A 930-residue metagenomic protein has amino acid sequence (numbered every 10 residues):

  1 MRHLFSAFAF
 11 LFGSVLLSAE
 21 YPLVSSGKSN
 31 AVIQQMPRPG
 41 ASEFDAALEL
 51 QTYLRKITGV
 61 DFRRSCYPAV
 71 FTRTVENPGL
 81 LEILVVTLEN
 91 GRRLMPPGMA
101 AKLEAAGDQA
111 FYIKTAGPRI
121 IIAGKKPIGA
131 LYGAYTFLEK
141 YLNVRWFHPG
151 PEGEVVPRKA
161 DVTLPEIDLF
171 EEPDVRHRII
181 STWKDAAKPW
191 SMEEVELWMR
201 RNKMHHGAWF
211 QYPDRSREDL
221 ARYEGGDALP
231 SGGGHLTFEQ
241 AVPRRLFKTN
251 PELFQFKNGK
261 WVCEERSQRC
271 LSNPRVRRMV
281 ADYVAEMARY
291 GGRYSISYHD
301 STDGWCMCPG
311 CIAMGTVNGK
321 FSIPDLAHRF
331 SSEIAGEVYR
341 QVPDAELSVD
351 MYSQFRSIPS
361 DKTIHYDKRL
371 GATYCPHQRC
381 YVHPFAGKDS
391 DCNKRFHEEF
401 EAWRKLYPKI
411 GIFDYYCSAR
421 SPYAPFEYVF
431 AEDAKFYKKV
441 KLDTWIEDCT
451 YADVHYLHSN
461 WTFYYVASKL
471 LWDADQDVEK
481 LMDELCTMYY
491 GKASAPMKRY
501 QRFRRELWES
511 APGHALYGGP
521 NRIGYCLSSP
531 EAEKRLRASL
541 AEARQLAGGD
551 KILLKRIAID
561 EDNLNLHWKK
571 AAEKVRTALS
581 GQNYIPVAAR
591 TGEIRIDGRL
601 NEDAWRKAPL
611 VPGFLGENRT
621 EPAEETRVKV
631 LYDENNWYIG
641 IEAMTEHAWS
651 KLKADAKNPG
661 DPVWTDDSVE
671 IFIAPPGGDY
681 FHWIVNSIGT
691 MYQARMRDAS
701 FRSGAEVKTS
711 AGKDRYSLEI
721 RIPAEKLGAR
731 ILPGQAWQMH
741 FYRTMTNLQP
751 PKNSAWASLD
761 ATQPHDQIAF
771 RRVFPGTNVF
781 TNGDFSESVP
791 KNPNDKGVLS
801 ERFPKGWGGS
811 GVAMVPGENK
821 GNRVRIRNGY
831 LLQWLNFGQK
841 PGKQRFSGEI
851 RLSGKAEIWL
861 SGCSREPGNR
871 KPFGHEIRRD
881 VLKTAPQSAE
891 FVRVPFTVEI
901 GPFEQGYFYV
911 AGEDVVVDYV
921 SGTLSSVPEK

Functional and structural regions predicted by a protein language model:
S18-Y112, K159-F170: Acidic, contiguous N-terminal accessory segments
A46-E49, Y53, A100-S295, S301-H328 (+4 more regions): Feature activates predominantly on carbohydrate-active enzymes
L271, R275-R278, E286, D391-K492: Structured mid-domain segments that build the active-site/substrate or prosthetic-cofactor binding neighborhood
S331-I358, I410-A419, W445-D448: Aromatic-lined carbohydrate-recognition surfaces of secreted/lumenal glycan-active proteins
V349-Q378, S421-V429, H455-F463: Substrate-binding cleft/loops of secretory-pathway carbohydrate-active enzymes
D361, V466-N583, L831-L832, G838: Catalytic domains of carbohydrate-active enzymes that cleave complex glycans
T577-N782, T923-E929: Structural preference for beta-rich elements and adjacent junctions enriched in aromatics
Q749-P751, W756, D760-H765, F774-K930: Extracellular and organelle-lumenal recognition/adhesion modules and their flexible linkers in secreted
